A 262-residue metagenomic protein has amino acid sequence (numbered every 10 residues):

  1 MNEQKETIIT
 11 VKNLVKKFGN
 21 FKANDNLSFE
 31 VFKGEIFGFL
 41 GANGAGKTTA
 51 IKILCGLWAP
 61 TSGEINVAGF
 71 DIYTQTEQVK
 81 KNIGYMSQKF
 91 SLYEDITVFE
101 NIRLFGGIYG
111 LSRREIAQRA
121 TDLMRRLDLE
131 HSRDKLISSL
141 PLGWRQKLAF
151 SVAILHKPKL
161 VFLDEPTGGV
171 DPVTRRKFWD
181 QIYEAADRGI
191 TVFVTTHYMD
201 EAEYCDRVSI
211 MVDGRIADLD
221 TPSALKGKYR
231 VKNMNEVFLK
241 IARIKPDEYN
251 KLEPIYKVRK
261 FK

Functional and structural regions predicted by a protein language model:
G63-D71, Q78-V79: Conserved ABC transporter NBD signature motif
D95, L136-G143: Conserved ABC ATPase signature
R103, G107, R114-S132: Conserved ABC ATPase "signature" region
V161-E165: Catalytic Walker B motif of ABC-type/P-loop ATPase nucleotide-binding domains
L219-D220: ABC ATPase "signature
